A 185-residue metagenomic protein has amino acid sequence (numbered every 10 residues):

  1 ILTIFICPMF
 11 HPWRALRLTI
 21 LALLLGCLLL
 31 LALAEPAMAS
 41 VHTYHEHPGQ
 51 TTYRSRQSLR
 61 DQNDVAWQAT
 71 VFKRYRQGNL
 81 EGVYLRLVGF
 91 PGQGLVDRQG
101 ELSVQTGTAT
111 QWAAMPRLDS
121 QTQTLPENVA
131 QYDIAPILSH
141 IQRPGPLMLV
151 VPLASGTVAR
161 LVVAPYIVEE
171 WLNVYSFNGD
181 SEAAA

Functional and structural regions predicted by a protein language model:
I1-A15: N-terminal secretory signal peptides that target proteins for export/translocation
T19-A32: Bacterial N-terminal signal peptides
M38-V96: An ectodomain-focused feature that recognizes extracytoplasmic/extracellular
R74, F90-G92, G107-A109, P152-G156 (+1 more regions): Solvent-exposed coil/turn segments that connect beta secondary-structure elements in extracytoplasmic/periplasmic
Q77-E127: Mid-length scaffold segments of soluble, non-membrane domains
L85-L87, E127-Y132, V174-A185: Short, surface-exposed secondary-structure junctions/capping segments
A109-T157: Short, solvent-exposed, Trp/other aromatic-anchored flexible loops in extracytoplasmic proteins
Q142-P146, P152-A185: C-terminal partner/receptor-binding element of secreted or periplasmic proteins
